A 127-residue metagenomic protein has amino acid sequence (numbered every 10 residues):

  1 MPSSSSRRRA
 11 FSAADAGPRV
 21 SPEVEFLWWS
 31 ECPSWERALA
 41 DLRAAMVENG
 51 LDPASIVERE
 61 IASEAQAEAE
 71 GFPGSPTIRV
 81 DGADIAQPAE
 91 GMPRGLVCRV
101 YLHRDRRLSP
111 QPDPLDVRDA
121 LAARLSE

Functional and structural regions predicted by a protein language model:
M1-V20, C32, P112-E127: Iron-sulfur (Fe-S) cluster-binding modules
S12, R43, E64-A65: A generic local structural motif
G17-N49: Local sequence-structure signature of Cys/Sec-based thiol-disulfide redox active-site neighborhoods
F26, S30, Q66, D105: Conserved short-loop catalytic and cofactor-binding motifs
L39-L42, P73, M92-R94: Short, glycine/charged-enriched secondary-structure capping and boundary segments
D52-S63: Thiol-based oxidoreductase modules, predominantly thioredoxin-like and allied folds used for disulfide exchange
E68-A89: Short, structured active-site "lid" loops
A83-L125: Non-catalytic, surface beta->alpha helical segment in thiol-disulfide oxidoreductase systems
